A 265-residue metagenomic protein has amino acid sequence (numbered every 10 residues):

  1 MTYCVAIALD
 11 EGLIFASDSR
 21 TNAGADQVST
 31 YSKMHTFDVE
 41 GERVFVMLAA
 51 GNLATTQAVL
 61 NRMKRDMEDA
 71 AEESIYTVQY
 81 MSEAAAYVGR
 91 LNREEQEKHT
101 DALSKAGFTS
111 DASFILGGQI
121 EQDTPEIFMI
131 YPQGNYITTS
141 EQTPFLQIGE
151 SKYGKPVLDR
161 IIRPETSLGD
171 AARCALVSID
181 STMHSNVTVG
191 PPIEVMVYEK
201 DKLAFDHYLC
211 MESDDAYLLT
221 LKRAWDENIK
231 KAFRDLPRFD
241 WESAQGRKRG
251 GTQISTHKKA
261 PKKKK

Functional and structural regions predicted by a protein language model:
T2-A8, L13-F15, A112-Q119, E126-F128 (+1 more regions): Short beta-strand scaffold segments in enzyme catalytic cores
C4-S104, I148-T166, T220-K265: Conserved short S/T/G-enriched processing/targeting/catalytic segments and their helical context
H35-L53, G169-D170, L176-E194: A structural-propensity feature for long, helix-poor, extended segments
K98-G117, T182-V189: Catalytic core of PPM/PP2C metal-dependent serine/threonine phosphatase domains
D123, Q133-Y136, E212, P261-K264: Non-transmembrane, aqueous-exposed alpha-helical and coiled segments at domain scale
P125-R163, G169, R173-V177: Conserved mixed alpha/beta catalytic, RNA-binding, or beta-rich assembly cores of soluble enzyme, regulatory
C174, M196-D235: A hydrophobic, small-residue-rich beta->alpha segment in the mid-to-C-terminal subdomain of diverse proteins
V187-E212, A244-K258: C-terminal catalytic domains of large/alpha subunits in multi-subunit enzymes
